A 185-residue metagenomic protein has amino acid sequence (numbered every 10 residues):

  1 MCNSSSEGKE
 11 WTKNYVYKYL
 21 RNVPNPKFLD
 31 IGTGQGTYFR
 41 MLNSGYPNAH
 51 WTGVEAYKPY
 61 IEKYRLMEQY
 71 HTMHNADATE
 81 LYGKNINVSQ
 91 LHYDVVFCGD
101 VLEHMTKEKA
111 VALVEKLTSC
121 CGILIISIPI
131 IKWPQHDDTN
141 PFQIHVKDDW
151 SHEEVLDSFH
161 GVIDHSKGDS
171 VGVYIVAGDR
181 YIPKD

Functional and structural regions predicted by a protein language model:
M1-V88, M105-A112, K116-S119, I123-D185: Class I (Rossmann-like) S-adenosyl-L-methionine-dependent methyltransferase catalytic domain, capturing the SAM-binding
F97: A conserved beta-strand element that flanks and buttresses the S-adenosyl-L-methionine
D100, H104: Histidine-centered divalent metal-coordination motifs
